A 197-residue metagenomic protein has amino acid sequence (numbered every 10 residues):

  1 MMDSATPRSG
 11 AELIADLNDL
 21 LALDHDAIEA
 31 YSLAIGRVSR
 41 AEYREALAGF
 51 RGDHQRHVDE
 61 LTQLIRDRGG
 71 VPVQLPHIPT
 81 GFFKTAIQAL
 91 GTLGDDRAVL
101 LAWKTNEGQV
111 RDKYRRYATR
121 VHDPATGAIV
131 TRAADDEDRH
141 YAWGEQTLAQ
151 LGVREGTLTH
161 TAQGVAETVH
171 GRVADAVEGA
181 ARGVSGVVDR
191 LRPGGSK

Functional and structural regions predicted by a protein language model:
M1-M2, S9, A15, L21 (+5 more regions): Hydrophobic, helix-prone linear segments
M1-S4, R8, D175-K197: Low-complexity, polar/amphipathic intrinsically disordered segments that mediate membrane, lipid-surface
M2-I14, T85-R97, Q150-T159: Membrane-interacting alpha-helical segments
D16-G36, F83-D136: Acidic/histidine-rich alpha-helical segments that form the ligand environment of transition-metal centers
E42-I78, W143-L151: Conserved alpha-helical segments that form or flank metal/cofactor-binding pockets of metalloenzymes
Q63-R111, T159-A174: Carboxylate-rich helix-loop segments that flank metal/cofactor sites and access channels in metalloenzymes
N106-D189: Preference for long, well-ordered alpha-helical segments
